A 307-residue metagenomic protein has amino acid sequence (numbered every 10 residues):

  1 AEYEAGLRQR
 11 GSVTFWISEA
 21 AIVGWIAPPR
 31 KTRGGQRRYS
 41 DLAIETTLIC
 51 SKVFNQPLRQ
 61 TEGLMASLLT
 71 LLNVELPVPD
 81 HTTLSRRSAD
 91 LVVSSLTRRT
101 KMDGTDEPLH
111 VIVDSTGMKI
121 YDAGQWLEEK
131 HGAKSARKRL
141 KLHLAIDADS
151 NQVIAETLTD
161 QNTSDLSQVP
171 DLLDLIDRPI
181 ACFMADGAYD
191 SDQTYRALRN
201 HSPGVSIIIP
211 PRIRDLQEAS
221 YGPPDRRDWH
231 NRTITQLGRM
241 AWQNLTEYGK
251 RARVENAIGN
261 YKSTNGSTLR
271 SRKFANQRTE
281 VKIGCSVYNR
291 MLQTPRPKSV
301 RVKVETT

Functional and structural regions predicted by a protein language model:
A1-R33: Basic, low-complexity segments
R10-S12, D106-P108, G249: Sequence-level motif detector for i,i+2 pairs with an aromatic at +2
E19-W25, L109, T279-N289: Charge-dense polyanion-binding interfaces
R30-E45, C50-R59, G63, S67 (+6 more regions): Polybasic low-complexity intrinsically disordered regions
L42-E45, I49-V53, M240-T307: Basic, amphipathic alpha-helical segments enriched in Lys/Arg and hydrophobic/aromatic residues
C182, G187-S263, S271, A275: Helix-centered, glycine/charged polyanion-binding patches within enzymatic domains that contact phosphate-containing
